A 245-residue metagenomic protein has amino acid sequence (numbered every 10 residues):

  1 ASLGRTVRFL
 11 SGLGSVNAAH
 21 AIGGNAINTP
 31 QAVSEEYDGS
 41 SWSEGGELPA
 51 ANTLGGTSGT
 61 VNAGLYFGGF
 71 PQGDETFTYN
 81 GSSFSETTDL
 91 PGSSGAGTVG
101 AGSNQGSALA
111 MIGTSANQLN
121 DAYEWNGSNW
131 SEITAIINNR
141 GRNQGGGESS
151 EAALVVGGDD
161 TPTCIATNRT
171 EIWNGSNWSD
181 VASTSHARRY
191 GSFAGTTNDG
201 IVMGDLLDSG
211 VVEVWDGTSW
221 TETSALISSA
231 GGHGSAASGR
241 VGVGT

Functional and structural regions predicted by a protein language model:
A1-T245: Polar, enzyme-active/binding microenvironments
